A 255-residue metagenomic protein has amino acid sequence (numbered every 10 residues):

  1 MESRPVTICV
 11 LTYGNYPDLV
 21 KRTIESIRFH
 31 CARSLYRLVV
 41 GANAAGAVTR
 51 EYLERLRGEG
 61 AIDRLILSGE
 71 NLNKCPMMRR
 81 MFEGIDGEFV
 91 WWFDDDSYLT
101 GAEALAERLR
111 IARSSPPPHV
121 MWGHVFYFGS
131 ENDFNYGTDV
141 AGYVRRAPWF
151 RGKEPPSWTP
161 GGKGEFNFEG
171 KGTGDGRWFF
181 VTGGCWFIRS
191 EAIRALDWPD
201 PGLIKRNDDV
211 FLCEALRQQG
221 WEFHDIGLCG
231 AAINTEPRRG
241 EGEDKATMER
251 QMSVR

Functional and structural regions predicted by a protein language model:
P5-T7, R37, F211: Cell-envelope/extracellular polymer assembly enzymes that use nucleotide-activated donors
R22, F168, G174-G176, F180-C185 (+2 more regions): C-terminal catalytic/acceptor-binding lobe
E25-L35: Short, acidic, metal-binding catalytic loop of nucleotide-sugar glycosyltransferases
G41-R50: A conserved acidic beta->alpha catalytic loop
G58-L72: Conserved donor nucleotide-binding strand/loop of the catalytic core
S68-I85: Glycine-rich, basic loop-to-helix element that forms the pyrophosphate-binding segment of sugar-nucleotide handling
E88-Y98: Short beta-strand-to-loop acidic/aromatic patch adjacent to the donor-nucleotide binding site
A102, A106-S190, R194: Conserved catalytic core of nucleotide-sugar-dependent glycosyltransferases
